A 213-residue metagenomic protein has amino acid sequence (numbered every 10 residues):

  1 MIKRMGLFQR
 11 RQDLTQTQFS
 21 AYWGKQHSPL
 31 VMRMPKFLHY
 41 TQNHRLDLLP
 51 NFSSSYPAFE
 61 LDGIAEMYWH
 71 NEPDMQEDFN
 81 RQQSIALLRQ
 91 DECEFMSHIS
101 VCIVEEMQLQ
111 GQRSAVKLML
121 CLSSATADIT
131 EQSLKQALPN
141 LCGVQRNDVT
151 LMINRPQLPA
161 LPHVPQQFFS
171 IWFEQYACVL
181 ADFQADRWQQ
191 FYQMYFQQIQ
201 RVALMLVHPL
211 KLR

Functional and structural regions predicted by a protein language model:
M1-R213: Macromolecular interaction modules
